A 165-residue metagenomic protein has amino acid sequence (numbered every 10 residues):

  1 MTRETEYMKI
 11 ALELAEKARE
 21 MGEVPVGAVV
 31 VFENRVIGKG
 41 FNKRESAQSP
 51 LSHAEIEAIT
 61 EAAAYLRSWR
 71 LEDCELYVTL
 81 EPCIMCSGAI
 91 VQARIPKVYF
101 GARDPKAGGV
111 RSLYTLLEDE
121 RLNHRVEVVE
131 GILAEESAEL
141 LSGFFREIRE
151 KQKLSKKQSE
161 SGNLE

Functional and structural regions predicted by a protein language model:
M1-M21, M85-E165: Zinc-dependent deaminase
A11, A15-A18, A28, A54 (+1 more regions): Small-residue (primarily alanine) positions within well-ordered alpha-helices, especially packing/interaction faces
G22-V26, E72: Short, basic and Ser/Thr-rich N-terminal targeting/leader segments
V26-N34: Short beta-strand scaffold segments in enzyme catalytic cores
A28, R67-S68, E118-E120: Short secondary-structure boundary/capping segments
I37-R44: Short beta->alpha transition motifs characteristic of CBS
R44, V78, A102: Residues that line or immediately flank small-molecule/substrate-binding pockets and catalytic motifs
L51-S52, I56, T60-A93: Helix-adjacent hinge/juxtasegments
